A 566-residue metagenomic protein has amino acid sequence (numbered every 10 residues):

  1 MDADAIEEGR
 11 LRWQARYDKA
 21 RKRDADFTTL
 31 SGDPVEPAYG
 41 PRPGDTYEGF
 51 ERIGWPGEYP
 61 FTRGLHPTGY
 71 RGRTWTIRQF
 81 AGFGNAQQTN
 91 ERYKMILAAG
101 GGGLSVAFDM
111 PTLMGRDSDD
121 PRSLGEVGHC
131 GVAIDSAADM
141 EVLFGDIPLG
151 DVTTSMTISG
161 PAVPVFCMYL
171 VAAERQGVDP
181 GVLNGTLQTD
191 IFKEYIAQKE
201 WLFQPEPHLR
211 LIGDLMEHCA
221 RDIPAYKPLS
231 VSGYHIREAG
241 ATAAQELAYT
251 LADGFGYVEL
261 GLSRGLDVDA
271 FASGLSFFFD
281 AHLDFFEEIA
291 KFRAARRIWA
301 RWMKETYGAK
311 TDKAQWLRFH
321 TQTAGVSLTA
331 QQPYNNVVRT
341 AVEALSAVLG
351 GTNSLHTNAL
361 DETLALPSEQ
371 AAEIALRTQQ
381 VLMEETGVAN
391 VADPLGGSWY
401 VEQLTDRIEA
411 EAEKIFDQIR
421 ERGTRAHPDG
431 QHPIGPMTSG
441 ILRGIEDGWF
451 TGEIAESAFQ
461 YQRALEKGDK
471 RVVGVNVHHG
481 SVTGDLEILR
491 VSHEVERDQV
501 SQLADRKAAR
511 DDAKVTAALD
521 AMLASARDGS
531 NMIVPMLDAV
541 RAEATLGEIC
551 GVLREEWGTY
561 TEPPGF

Functional and structural regions predicted by a protein language model:
M1-H282, E287-E288, T306, K313-H320 (+5 more regions): Catalytic alpha/beta active-site cores
G9, R23, T89-R92, D139-L143 (+20 more regions): General structural feature for long, well-ordered alpha-helical segments within catalytic domains of soluble enzymes
Q14-T46, Y59-F61, M110, E369 (+2 more regions): Flexible, glycine-rich loop/tail regions that form catalytic "lids" or insertion modules at the edges of active sites
V35, V106, V127, V132 (+25 more regions): Extended aliphatic helical segments
G100, P148, D179, D190 (+12 more regions): Poly-acidic low-complexity segments
G102, G145-L149, V171-D179, G213-A225 (+16 more regions): Generic secondary-structure signature for well-ordered alpha-helical cores
E126-H129, S155, G240, F285 (+6 more regions): Residues at structural and domain junctions
S232, A248-Y257, R264, S273-G474: Active-site capping/gating regions of soluble enzymes
